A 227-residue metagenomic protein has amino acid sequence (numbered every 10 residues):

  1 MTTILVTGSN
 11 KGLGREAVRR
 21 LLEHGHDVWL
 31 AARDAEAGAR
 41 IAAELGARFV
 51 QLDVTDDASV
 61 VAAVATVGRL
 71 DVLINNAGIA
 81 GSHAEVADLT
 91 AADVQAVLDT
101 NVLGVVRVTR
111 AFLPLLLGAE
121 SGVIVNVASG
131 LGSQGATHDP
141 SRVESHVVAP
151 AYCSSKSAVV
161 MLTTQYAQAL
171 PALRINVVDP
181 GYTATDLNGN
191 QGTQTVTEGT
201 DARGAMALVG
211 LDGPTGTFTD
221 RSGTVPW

Functional and structural regions predicted by a protein language model:
T2-W29: Canonical Rossmann dinucleotide-binding motif of NAD(H)/NADP(H)-dependent dehydrogenases/reductases, specifically
H24-R40: Conserved glycine-rich Rossmann-like NAD(P)H-binding loop of the short-chain dehydrogenase/reductase
V50-A62, A91: The beta1-alpha1 cofactor-binding region of Rossmann-like NAD(H)/NADP(H)-dependent oxidoreductases
I74, V108-F112, L116, L162-T163: Hydrophobic positions on the long internal alpha-helix of Rossmann-like NAD(P)-dependent oxidoreductase domains
A77-H83: Conserved NAD(P)H cofactor-binding loop of Rossmann-fold oxidoreductase domains
L89-L98, L117, S121-Q168: Catalytic loop of short-chain dehydrogenase/reductase
S157-V160, Q168, A172-L173, V177-P180 (+1 more regions): C-terminal helical subdomain
